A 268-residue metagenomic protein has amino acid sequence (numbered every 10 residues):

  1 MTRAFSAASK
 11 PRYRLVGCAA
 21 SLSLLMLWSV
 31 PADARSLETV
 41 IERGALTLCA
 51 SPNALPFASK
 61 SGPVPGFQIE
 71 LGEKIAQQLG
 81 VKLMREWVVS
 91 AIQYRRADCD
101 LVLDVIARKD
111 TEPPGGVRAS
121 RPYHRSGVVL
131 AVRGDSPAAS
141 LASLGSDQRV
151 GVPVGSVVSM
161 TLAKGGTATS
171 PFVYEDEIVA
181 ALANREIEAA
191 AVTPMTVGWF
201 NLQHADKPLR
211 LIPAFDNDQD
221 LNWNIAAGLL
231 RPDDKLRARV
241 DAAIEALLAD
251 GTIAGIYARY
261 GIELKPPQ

Functional and structural regions predicted by a protein language model:
S36, M160-V173, R210-L211, A242-Q268: Ligand-binding clefts/hinges and TM-proximal coupling segments of bilobed small-molecule sensing domains
E42-F67: Short glycine-rich His-centered loop
L46-T47, V81-K82, A97-A107, Q148-R149 (+2 more regions): Alpha-to-beta junction loops
S51-N53, H124-V132, P194, L202-E245 (+1 more regions): Periplasmic-binding protein-like
P65, E73, Q77, K82-L144 (+1 more regions): Acidic, polar ligand-binding/catalytic clefts
G66-Q78, S136, A142, D147-Q148 (+2 more regions): Extended ligand-binding regions for polar small-molecule ligands
K82-R95, P137, G155, S170-N184: Short helix-initiation/N-cap motifs at beta->coil->alpha
I92-R95, I106-P114, T161-K164, E188-L221: A ligand-binding cleft/hinge motif common to bilobed small-molecule-binding domains
